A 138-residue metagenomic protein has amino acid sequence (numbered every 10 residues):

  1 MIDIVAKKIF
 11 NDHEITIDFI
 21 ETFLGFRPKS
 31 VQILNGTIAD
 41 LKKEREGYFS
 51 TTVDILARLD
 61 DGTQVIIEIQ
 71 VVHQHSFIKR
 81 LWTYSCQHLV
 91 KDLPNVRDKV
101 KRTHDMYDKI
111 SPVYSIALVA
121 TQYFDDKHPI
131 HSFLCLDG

Functional and structural regions predicted by a protein language model:
M1-G138: Elongated, amphipathic alpha-helical interaction scaffolds
